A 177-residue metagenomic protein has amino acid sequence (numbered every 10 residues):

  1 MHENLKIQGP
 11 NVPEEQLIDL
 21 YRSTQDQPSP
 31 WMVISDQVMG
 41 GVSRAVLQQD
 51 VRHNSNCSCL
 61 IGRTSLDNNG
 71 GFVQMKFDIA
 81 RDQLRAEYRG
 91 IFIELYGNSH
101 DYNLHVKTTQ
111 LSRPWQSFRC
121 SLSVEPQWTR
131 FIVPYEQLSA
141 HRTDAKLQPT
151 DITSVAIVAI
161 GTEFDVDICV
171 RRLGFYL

Functional and structural regions predicted by a protein language model:
M1-L177: Beta-rich carbohydrate-recognition modules and glycan-binding surfaces
